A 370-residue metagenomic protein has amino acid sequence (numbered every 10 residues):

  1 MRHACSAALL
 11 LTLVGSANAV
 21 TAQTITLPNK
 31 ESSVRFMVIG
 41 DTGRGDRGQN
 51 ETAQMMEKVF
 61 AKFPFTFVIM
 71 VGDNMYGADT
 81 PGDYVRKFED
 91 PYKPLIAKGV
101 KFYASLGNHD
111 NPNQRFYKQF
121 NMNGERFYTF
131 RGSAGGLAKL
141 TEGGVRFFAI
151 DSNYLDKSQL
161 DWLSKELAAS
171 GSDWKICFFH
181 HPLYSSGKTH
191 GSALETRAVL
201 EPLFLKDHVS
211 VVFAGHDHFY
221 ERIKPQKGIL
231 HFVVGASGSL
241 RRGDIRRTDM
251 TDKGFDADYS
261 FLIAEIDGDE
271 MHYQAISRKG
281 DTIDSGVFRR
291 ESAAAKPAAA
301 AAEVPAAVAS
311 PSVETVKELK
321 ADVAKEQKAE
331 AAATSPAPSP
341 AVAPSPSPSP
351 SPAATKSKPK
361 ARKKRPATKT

Functional and structural regions predicted by a protein language model:
M1-A4: Positively charged n-region of N-terminal signal peptides that target proteins for export
S6-S16: Bacterial N-terminal signal peptides
A19-D83, N153, S158, S186: N-terminal active-site segment of His-dependent metallophosphoesterases
Q23, P28-K30, Y76-K175, K188-V211 (+1 more regions): Extended active-site neighborhood of metal-dependent phosphoesterases/phosphodiesterases
K30, G254-A333, S339, A343 (+3 more regions): A short C-terminal boundary segment appended to hydrolase-like catalytic domains
F36-V38, V68-M70, A104-S105, C177 (+1 more regions): Residue-level marker for buried hydrophobic side chains located in beta-strands that build the well-ordered beta-sheet
D41, G72-D73, G107-N108, H180 (+1 more regions): Active-site glycine-centered loops adjacent to acidic/histidine catalytic or metal-binding residues that shape
S347-K358: Acidic, serine/threonine-rich low-complexity intrinsically disordered regions
